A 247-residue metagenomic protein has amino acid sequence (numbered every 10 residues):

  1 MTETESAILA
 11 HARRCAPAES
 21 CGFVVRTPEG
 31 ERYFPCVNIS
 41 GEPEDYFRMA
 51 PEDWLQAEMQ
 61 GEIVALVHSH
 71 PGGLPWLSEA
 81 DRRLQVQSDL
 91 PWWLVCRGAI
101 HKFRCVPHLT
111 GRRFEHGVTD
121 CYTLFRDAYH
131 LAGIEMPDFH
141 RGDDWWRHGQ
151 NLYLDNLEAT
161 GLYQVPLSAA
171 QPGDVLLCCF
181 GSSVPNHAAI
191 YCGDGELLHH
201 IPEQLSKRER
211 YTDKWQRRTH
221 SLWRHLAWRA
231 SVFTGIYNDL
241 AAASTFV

Functional and structural regions predicted by a protein language model:
M1-A65, P71-R104: Conserved beta-strand-loop surface patch within small alpha/beta domains used for substrate/adaptor or ligand engagement
E58-L74, H199, L205-S206, R210-S221: Extended, compositionally biased flexible segments
T110-E115: Second-shell loop/turn segments in exported
H116-A132: Active-site nucleophilic cysteine motif
M136-R141: Surface-exposed patches in mature extracellular/periplasmic domains of secreted proteins
G142-S206, T212: ...with weaker cross-activation on analogous glycine-rich loops/strands in unrelated enzymes
E209-V247: Glycine- and charge-enriched low-complexity intrinsically disordered segments
